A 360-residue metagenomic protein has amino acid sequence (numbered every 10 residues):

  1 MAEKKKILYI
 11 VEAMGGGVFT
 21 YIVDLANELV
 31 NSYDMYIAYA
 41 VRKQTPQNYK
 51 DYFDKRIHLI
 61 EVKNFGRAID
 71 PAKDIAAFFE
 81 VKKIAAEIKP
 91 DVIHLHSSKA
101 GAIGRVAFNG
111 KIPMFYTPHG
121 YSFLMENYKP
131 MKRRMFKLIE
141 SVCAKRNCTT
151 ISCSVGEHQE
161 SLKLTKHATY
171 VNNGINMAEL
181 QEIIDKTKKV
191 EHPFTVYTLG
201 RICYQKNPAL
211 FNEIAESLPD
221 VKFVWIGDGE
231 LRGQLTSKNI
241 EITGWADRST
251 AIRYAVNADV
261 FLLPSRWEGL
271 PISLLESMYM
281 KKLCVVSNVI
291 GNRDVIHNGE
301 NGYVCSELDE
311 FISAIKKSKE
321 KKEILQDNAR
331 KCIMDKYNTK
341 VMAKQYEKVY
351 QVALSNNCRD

Functional and structural regions predicted by a protein language model:
L8-I10, K189-K206, N212-E216: Conserved donor-binding/catalytic core segment of Leloir-type glycosyltransferases
Y9-I22, E28-K73, E160-L162, G229-L231: N-terminal strand-loop element at the rim of the active site of nucleotide-sugar-dependent glycosyltransferases
I60, S141-I183: Donor nucleotide-sugar binding/catalytic pocket of nucleotide-sugar-dependent glycosyltransferases
A85, W245, R253-A258: Short alpha-helical donor nucleotide-sugar binding micro-motif in glycosyltransferases
R266: Aromatic "clamp/platform" in nucleotide-sugar-dependent glycosyltransferases that forms part of the donor/acceptor
L283-V286: Short hydrophobic beta-strand element within catalytic cores of glycosyltransferases and related nucleotide-activated
H297-D309, K316-K322: Conserved acidic donor-binding segment of nucleotide-sugar-dependent glycosyltransferases
K321-T339, Q345-K348: A short, well-ordered alpha-helix in the C-terminal region of glycosyltransferases
